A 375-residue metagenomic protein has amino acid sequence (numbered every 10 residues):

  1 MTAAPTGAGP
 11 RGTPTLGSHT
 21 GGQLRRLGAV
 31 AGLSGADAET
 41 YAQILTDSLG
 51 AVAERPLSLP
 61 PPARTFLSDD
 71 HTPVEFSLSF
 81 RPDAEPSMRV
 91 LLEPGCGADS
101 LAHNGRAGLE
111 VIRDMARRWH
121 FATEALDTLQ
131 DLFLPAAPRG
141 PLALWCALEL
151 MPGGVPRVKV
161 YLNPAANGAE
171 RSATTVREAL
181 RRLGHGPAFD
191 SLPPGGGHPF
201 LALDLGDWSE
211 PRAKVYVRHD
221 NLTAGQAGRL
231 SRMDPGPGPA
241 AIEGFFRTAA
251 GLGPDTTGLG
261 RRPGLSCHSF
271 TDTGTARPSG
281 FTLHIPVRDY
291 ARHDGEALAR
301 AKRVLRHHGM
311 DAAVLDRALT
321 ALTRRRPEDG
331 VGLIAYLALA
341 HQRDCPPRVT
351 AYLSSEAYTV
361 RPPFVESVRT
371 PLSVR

Functional and structural regions predicted by a protein language model:
T2-A136: An N-terminal, globular interaction/scaffold subdomain
T20, A38, A173-V176, A297-A301 (+1 more regions): Short amphipathic alpha-helical segments that mediate assembly, nucleic-acid/protein binding, or membrane association
E75-R81, Q130-R157, P194-F200, L333: A structural motif
D83, E93-G97, A165-A166, G206 (+3 more regions): Short, flexible beta-strand-to-coil junctions
D83, M151-V155, V160, G206-V215 (+2 more regions): Edge/loop elements at the starts and ends of beta-strands within beta-rich repeat scaffolds
D114-L129, L180-P193, I242-F246, H308-T323 (+1 more regions): A short, surface-exposed interaction/processing loop segment used at functional sites
G154-G264: Acidic, serine/threonine- and glycine-rich low-complexity intrinsically disordered segments that serve as flexible
V217, N221-R375: C-terminal structured domains
